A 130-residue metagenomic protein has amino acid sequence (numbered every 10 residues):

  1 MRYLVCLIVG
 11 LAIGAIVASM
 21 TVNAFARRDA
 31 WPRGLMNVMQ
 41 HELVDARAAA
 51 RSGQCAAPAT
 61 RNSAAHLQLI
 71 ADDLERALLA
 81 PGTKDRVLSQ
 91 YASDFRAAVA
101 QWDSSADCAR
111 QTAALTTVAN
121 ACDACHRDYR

Functional and structural regions predicted by a protein language model:
R2-M20: Hydrophobic membrane-insertion alpha-helices, especially the h-region of bacterial N-terminal signal peptides
V17-T117: Extracytoplasmic c-type cytochrome modules immediately beyond a signal peptide or single-pass transmembrane anchor
V118-Y129: The canonical Cys-X-X-Cys-His
